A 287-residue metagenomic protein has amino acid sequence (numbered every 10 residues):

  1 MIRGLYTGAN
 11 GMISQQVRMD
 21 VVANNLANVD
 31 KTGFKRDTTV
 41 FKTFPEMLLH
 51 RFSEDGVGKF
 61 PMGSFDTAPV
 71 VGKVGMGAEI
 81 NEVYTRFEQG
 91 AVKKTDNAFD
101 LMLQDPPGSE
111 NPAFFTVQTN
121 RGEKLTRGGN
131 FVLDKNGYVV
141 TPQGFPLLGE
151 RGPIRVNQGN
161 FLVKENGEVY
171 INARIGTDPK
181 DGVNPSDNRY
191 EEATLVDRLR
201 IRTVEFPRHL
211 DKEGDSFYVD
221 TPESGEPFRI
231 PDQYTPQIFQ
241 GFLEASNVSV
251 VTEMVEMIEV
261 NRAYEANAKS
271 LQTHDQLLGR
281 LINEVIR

Functional and structural regions predicted by a protein language model:
M1-R287: Amphipathic alpha-helical polymerization modules
